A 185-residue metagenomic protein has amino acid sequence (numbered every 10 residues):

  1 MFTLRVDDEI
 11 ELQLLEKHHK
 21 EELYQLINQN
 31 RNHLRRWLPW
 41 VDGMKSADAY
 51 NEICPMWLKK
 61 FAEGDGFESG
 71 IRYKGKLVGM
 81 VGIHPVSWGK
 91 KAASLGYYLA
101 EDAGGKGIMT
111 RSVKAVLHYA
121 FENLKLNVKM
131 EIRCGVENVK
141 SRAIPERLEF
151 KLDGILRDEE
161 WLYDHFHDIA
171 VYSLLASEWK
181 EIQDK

Functional and structural regions predicted by a protein language model:
M1-E22, L26-H33, E68-K185: Acyl-donor (CoA/ACP) binding surface of acyl/acetyltransferases
L15, L26, D42-A49, E63: Generic, well-ordered alpha-helical segments
R35-P55: Conserved GNAT-fold acetyl-CoA-binding loop/helix
V41-M44, F61, H165, Q183: Short, isolated positions within intrinsically disordered regulatory regions of eukaryotic proteins
P55-G70: A short helix-loop-beta-strand connector motif used in the catalytic cores of GNAT acetyltransferases and, in some
